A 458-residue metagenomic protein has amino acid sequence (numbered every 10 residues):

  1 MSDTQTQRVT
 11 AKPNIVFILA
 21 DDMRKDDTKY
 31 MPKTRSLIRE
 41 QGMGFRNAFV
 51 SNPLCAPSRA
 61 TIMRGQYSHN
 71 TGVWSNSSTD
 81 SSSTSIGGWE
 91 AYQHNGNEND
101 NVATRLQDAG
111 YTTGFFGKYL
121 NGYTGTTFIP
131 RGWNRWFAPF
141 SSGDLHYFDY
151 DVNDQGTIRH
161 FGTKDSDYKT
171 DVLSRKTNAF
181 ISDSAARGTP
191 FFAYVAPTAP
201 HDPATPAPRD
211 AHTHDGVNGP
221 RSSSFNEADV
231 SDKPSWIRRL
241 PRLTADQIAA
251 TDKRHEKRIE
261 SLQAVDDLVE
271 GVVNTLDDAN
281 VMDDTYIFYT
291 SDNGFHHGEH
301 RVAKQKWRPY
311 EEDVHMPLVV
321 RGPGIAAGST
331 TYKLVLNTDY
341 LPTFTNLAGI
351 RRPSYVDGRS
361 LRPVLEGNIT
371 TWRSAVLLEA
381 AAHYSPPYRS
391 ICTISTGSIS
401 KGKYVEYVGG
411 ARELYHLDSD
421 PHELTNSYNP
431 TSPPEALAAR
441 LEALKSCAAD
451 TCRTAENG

Functional and structural regions predicted by a protein language model:
R8-P13, A20, L243-A250, S261 (+3 more regions): Long, internal low-complexity/basic segments
V9-T10, A20-D27, P53, F140-Y168 (+4 more regions): Active-site-proximal cap/lid insertion segments
A11-V16, E40-R46, P57, N70 (+6 more regions): Loop/turn elements at helix/coil->beta-strand transitions in domains of secreted/extracellular proteins
P13-N14, T28, P32, P57 (+12 more regions): A structural signal for well-ordered alpha-helical segments within the folded catalytic domains of diverse enzymes
I15-V16, D21-M23, L106, K118 (+5 more regions): A short aromatic-rich beta-strand->coil structural motif
F17-I18, R24-G114, S141-D144, Y150-Q155 (+1 more regions): Active-site segment of extracytoplasmic enzymes that catalyze sulfate/phosphate-ester chemistry
I62, K118, G122, S174 (+4 more regions): Polar, surface-exposed loop/tail segments that function as active-site lids or cofactor/substrate-recognition elements
G132-D144, N293-E299, T338-L341, T345-L417 (+1 more regions): C-terminal cap/loop subdomain of S1 sulfatases and analogous C-terminal strand-loop tails that border
